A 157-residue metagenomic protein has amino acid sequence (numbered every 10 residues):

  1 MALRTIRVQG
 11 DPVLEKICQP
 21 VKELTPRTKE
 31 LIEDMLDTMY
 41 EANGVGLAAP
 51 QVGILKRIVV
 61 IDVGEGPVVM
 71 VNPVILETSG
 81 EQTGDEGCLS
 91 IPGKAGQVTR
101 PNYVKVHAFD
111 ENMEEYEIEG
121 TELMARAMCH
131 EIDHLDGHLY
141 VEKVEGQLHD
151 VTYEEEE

Functional and structural regions predicted by a protein language model:
M1-E157: Positively charged
